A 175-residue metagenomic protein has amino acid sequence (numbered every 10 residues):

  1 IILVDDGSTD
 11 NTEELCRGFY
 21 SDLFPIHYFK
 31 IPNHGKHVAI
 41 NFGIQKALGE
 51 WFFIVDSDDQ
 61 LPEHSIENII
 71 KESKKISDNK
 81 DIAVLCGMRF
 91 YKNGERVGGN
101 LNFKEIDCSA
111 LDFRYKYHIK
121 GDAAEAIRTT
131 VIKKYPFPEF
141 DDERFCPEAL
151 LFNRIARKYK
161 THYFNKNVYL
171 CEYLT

Functional and structural regions predicted by a protein language model:
I1-G7, H27-P32: Short beta-strand/loop segment that forms part of the nucleotide-sugar
D5-E14, D56: A conserved acidic beta->alpha catalytic loop
T12, I40, L61-I69: Acidic donor-diphosphate engagement hotspot in glycosyltransferases and nucleotidyltransferases that stabilizes
I31-A47: Glycine-rich, basic loop-to-helix element that forms the pyrophosphate-binding segment of sugar-nucleotide handling
F52: Short aromatic/hydrophobic "clamp" motif used to bind/position activated sugar donors
H64-G99: Conserved donor NDP-sugar-binding/catalytic core segment of glycosyltransferases
Y91, E95-T175: Conserved nucleotide-sugar donor-binding catalytic segment
